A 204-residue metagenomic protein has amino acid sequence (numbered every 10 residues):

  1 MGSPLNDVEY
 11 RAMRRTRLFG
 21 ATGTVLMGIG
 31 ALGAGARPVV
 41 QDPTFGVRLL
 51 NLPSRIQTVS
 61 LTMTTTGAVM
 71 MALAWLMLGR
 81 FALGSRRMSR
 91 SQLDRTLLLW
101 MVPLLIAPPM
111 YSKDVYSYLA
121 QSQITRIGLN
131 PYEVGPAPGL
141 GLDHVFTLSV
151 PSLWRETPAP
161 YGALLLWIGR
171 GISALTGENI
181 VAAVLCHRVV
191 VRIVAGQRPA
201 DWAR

Functional and structural regions predicted by a protein language model:
M1, A12, A34, I127 (+2 more regions): Residue-level marker of positions within ordered structural domains that often coincide with functionally constrained
M1-M27, D42-P103: Start-transfer (signal-anchor) and selected internal transmembrane alpha helices of multi-pass inner/ER membrane
T24, M70-R80, A182-R204: Transmembrane-helix motifs of polytopic, lipid-linked glycan transferases
M27, L104, L165, A195-P199: Alpha-helical transmembrane segments of multipass membrane proteins
I29-R37, A107-P108: C-terminal TM-helix exit segments that contain a strictly Trp-centered aromatic cap at the helix terminus
A31-L32, F45, R170: Membrane-embedded alpha-helical segments in integral membrane proteins
M63-M70, G162-A163, W167, V190: Alpha-helical transmembrane segments at the extracellular/periplasmic loop-to-helix junctions of multi-pass membrane
R87-C186: Intramembrane catalytic core of multi-pass membrane enzymes that act on lipidic substrates
